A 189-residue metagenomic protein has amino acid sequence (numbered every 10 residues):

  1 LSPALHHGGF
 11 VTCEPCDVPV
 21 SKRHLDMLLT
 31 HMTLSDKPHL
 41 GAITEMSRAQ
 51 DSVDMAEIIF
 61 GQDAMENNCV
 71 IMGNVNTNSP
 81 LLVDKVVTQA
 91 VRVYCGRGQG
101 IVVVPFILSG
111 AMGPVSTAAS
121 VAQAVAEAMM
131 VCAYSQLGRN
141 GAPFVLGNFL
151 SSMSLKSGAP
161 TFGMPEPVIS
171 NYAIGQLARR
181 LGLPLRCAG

Functional and structural regions predicted by a protein language model:
S2-G189: Helix-rich catalytic cores of soluble enzyme domains
